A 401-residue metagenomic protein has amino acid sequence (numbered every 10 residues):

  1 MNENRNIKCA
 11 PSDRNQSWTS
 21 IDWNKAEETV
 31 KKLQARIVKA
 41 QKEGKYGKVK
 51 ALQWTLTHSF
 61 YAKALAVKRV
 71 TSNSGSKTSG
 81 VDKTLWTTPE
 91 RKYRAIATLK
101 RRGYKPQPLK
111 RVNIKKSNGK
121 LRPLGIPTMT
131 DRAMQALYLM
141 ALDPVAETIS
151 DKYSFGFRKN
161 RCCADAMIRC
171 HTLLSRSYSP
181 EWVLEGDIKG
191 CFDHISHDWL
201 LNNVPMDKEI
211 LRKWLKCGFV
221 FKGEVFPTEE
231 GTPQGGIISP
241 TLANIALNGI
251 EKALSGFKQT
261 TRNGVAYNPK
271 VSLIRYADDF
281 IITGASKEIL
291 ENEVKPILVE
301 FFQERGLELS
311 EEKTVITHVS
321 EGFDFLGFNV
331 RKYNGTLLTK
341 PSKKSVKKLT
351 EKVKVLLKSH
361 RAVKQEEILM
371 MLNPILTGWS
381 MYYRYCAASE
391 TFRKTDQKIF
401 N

Functional and structural regions predicted by a protein language model:
M1-N24, E28, N263-V265: Intrinsically disordered, low-complexity and often Lys/Arg-enriched segments
Q16-G75, M140-G156: Charged boundary/loop elements
V49-N118: Phosphate/adenylate-binding "loop-and-lid" substructures adjacent to NTP/NAD/dNTP-binding pockets in NTP-dependent
V67-V70, I96-K120, A133-L142, I168-S177 (+1 more regions): Reverse-transcriptase-like RNA-dependent polymerase core
R102, K152-Y153, R158-R161, D165-G322: Conserved polymerase palm-domain catalytic core
P123, T228-T232, K354-I368, W379-T391: Short, solvent-exposed helix-loop connector elements
R305-M370, I375-W379: A conserved non-catalytic segment of reverse transcriptases and RNA-directed RNA polymerases corresponding to the late
T339, N373, T377-N401: Extended, charged helical/alpha-beta scaffold domains that provide interaction surfaces
